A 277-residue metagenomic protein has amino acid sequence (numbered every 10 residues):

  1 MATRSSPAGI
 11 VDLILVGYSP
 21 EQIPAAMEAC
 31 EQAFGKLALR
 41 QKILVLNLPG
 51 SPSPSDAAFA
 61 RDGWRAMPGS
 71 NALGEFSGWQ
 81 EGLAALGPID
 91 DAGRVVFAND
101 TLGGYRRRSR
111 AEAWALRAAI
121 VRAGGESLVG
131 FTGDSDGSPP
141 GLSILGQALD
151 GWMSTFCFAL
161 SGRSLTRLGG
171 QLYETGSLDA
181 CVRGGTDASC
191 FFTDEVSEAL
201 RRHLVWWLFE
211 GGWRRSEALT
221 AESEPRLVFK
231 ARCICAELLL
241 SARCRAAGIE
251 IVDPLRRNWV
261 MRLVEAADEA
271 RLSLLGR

Functional and structural regions predicted by a protein language model:
M1-R277: ER/Golgi luminal nucleotide-sugar-dependent glycosyltransferases, focusing on the catalytic module
